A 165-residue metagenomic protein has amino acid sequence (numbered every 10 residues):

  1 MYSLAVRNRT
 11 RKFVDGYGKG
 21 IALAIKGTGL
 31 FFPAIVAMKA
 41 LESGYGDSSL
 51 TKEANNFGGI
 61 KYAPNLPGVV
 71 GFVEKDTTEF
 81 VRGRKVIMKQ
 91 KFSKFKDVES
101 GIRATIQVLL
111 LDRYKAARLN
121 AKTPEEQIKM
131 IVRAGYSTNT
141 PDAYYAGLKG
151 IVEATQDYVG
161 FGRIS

Functional and structural regions predicted by a protein language model:
M1-S165: Catalytic cores of secreted/periplasmic lytic hydrolases that degrade extracellular macromolecules
